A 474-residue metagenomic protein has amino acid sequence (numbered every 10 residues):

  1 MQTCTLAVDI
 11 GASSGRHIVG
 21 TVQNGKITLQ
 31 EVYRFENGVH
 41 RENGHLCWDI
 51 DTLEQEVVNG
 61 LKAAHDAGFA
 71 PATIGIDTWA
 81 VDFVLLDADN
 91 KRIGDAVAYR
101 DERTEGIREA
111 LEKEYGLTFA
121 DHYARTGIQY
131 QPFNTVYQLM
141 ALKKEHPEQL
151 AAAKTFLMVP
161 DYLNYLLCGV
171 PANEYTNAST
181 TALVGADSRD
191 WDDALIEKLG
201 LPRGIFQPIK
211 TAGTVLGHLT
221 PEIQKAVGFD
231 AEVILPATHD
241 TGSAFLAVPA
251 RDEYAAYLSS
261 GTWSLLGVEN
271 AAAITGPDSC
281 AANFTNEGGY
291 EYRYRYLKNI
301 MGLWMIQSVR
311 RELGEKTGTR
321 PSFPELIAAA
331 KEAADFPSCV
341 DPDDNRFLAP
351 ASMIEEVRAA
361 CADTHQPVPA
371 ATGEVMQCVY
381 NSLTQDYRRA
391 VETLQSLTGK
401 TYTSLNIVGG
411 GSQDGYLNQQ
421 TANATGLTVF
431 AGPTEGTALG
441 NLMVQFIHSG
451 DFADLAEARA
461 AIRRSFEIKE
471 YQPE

Functional and structural regions predicted by a protein language model:
M1-G94, A152, Q224-V233, T425-L427 (+1 more regions): N-terminal glycine/serine-rich phosphate-binding loop of ATP-dependent small-molecule kinases, especially carbohydrate
L6-A7, V19, E112-T126, Y137-M158 (+7 more regions): Active-site core segments that coordinate phosphate-bearing ligands/cofactors across diverse enzyme families
G11-S13, A72, D77-W79, T135 (+4 more regions): Short, basic and Ser/Thr-rich N-terminal targeting/leader segments
R34, V97-T104, T262-S264, P433-T437: Short, acidic/turn-prone active-site loops that include or flank metal/cofactor- and phosphate-binding residues
L61-N134: Active-site phosphate-binding/coordination module
A70-T78, T155, P208, K400-G409: Short glycine-rich phosphate-binding loop at a beta-alpha junction
D77-A80, A212-G213, S260-W263, S404-S412: Glycine-rich beta-strand-to-loop/alpha-helix junction loops that act as flexible
D101, N173-A178: Nucleotide/phosphate-binding loop and acidic/charged catalytic motifs in nucleotide-binding or -utilizing enzymes
